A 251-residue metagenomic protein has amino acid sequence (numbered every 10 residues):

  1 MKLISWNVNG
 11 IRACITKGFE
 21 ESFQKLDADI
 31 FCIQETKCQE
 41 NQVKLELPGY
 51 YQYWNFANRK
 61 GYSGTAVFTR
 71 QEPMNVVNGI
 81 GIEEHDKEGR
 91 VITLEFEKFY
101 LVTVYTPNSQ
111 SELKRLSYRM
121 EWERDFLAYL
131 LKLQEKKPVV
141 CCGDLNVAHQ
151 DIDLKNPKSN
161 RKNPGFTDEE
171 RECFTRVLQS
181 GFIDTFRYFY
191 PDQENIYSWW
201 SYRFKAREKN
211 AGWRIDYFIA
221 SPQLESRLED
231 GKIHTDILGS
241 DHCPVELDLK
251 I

Functional and structural regions predicted by a protein language model:
M1-L47, A57, Y62, H149: N-terminal, active-site-proximal structural segment of metallo-dependent hydrolase catalytic domains
M1-N9, K98-Q110, C142: Active-site-proximal beta-strand elements of phosphoester/diester hydrolases
I30, Y51, W122-A211, I215: Metal-dependent phosphoesterases centered on the DNase I-like endonuclease/exonuclease/phosphatase
K37, Q42-S109: Structured beta-strand-rich core segments of catalytic domains in phosphoester-bond hydrolases
K60-N75, R203-S226: Conserved beta strand-loop-helix elements of the APE1-like EEP
R70, L94-E97, S221-P222, L247-I251: Active-site beta-strand termini and strand-to-loop segments that position acidic
G81-I82, P107-E123, K158-K162: Surface-exposed cleft-lining segments at the edges of enzyme active sites
K232-I251: Surface polyanion/phosphate-binding segment centered on an Asp-His-Pro turn
